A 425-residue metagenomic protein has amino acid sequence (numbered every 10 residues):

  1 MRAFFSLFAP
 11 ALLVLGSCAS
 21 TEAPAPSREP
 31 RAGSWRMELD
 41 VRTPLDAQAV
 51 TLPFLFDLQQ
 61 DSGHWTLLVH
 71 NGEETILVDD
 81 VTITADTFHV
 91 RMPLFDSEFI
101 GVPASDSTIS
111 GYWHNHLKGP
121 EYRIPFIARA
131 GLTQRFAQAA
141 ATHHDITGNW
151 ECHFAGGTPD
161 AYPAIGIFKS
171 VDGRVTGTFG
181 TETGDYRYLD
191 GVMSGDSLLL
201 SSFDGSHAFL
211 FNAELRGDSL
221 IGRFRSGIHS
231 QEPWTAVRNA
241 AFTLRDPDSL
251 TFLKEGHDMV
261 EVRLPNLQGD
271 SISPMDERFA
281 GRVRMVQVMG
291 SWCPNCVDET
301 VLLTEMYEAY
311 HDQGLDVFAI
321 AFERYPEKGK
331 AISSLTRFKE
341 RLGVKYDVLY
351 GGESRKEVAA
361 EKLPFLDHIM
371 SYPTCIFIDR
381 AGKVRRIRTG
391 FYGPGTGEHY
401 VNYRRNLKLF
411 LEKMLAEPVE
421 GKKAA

Functional and structural regions predicted by a protein language model:
G16-S17: C-terminal motif of bacterial Sec signal peptides marking the signal peptidase cleavage site
E29-P103, R135-A137, A141-E214: Central antiparallel beta-sheet cores of small beta-barrel/beta-sandwich binding domains
Y122-C152, P247-L253: Surface-exposed beta-loop interaction hotspot
N239-D276: N-terminal "domain-start" segment that seeds a small globular fold
S273-V297, L303: Short active-site neighborhood of thiol/selenol oxidoreductases, capturing the structured segment around
D298-G343, S354-K362: Structural microenvironment flanking redox-active thiols in thiol-disulfide oxidoreductases
G343-D347, L366-I376: Structural micro-motif
S371-A425: Thiol-/selenol-based redox modules, centered on thioredoxin-like and closely related oxidoreductase domains
